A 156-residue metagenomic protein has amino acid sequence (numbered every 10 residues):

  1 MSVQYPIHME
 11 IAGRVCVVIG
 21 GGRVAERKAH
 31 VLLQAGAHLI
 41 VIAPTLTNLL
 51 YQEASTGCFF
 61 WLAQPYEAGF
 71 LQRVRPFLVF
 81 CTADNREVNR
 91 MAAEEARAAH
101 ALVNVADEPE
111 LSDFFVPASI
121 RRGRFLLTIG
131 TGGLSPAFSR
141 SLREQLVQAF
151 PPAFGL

Functional and structural regions predicted by a protein language model:
M1-T45, L49-A54: Hydrophobic, well-ordered beta-alpha structural blocks that scaffold small-molecule cofactor pockets
S2-Q4, H8-E10, V74, V103-S112 (+1 more regions): Glycine-rich phosphate/adenylate-binding loop
G22-V24, R86-E87, G133: Residue-level detector of alpha-helix initiation sites
L39, W61, L102-V103: Hydrophobic beta-strand scaffold residues
A43, W61-P65, D107: Short loop/edge segments at beta-strand edges and connector loops that shape dinucleotide/nucleotide cofactor-binding
S55-L71: Glycine-rich, highly charged phosphate/nucleotide-binding loops
L78-D84, N89-F115: ADP-ribose/adenylate-binding Rossmann-like module
I120-L156: Adenosine-phosphate binding glycine-rich loop
